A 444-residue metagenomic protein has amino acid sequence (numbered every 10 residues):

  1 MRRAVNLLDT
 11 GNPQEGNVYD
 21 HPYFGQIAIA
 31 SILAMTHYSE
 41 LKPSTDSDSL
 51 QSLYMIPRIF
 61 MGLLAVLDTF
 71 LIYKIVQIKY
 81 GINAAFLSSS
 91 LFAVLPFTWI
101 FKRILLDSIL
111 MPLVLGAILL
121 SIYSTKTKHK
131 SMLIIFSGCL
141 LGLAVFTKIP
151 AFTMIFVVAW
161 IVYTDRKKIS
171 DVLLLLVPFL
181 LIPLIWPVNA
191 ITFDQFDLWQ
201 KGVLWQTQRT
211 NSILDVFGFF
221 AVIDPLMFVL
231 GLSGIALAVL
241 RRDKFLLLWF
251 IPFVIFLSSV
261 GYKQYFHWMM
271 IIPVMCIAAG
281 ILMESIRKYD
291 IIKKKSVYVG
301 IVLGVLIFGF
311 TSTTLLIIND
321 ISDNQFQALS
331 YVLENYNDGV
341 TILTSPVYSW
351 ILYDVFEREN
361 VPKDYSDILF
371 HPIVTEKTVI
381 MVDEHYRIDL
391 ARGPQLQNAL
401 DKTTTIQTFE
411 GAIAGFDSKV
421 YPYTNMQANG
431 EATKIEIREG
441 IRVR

Functional and structural regions predicted by a protein language model:
D20, N319-S322, N335-L390, E439: Short periplasmic/luminal acceptor-recognition loop of GT-C membrane glycosyltransferases, typified by
S47-Q51, M55-K79, G116, L120: Transmembrane-helix motifs of polytopic, lipid-linked glycan transferases
I78-N83, A117-I134, A144, R166 (+1 more regions): Membrane-interface transmembrane helices that cradle and orient dolichyl/undecaprenyl
L91, I109-K126, F136, L140-L141 (+1 more regions): Specific aromatic-rich, kink-prone transmembrane helix
F97-L110, Q264: Short acidic/glycine- and proline-prone juxtamembrane loop motifs at membrane-interface regions of multi-pass membrane
L143, M154-R241, V254, S258-Y262 (+2 more regions): Transmembrane-lumen/periplasm boundary regions of multi-pass, lipid-linked membrane glycan transferases
L282, V297-D323: Transmembrane alpha-helical segments
M283, E376-R444: Aromatic/acidic, Gly/Pro-rich catalytic loop(s) in extracytoplasmic/lumenal soluble domains of multi-pass membrane
